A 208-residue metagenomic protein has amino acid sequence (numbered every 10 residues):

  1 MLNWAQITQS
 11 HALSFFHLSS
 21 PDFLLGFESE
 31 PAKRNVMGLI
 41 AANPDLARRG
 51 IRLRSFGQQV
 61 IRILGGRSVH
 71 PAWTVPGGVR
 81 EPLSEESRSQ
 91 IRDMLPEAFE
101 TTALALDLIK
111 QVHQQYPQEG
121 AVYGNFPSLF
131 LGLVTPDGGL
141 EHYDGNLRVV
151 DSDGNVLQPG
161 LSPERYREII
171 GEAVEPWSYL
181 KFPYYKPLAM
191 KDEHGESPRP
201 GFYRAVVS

Functional and structural regions predicted by a protein language model:
M1-S208: Active-site bordering "gate/hinge" segments that shape substrate access to catalytic or cofactor-binding pockets
